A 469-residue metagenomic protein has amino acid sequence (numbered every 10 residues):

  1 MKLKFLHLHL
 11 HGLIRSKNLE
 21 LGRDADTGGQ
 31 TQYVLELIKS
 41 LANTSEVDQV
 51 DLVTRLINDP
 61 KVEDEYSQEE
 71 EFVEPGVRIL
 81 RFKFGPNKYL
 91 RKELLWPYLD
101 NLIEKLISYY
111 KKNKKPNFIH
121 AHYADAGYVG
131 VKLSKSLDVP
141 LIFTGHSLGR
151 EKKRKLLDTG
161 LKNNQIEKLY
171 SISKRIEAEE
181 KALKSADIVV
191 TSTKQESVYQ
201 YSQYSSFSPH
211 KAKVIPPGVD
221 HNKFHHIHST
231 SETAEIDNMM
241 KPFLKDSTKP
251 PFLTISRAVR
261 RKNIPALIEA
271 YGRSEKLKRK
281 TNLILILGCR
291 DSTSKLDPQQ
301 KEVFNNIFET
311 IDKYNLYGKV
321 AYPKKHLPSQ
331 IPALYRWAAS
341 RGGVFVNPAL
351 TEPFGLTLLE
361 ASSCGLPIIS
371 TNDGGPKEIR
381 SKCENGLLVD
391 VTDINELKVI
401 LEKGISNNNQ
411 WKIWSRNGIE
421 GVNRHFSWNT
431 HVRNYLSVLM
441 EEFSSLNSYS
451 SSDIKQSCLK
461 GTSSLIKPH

Functional and structural regions predicted by a protein language model:
M1-H469: Catalytic cores of nucleotide-sugar-dependent glycosyltransferases that transfer UDP/GDP/TDP-activated
